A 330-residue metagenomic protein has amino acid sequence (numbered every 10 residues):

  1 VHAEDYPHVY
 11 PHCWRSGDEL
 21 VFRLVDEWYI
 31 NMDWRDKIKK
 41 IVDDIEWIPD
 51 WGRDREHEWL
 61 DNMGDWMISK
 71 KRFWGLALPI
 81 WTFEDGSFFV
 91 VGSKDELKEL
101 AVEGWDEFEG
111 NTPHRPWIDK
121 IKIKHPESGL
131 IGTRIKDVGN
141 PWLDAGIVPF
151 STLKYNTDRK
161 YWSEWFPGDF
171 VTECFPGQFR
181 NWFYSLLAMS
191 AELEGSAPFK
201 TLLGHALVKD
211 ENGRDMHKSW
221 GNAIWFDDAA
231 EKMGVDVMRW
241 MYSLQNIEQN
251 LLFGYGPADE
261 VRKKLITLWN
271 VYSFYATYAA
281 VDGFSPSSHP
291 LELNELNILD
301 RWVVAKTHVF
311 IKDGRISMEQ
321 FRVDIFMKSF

Functional and structural regions predicted by a protein language model:
V1-K94, T112-P113, W182, R214 (+5 more regions): Residue patterns forming the tRNA-binding/recognition surfaces of aminoacyl-tRNA synthetases and related DALR
R72-W74, T82-E84, V91-G92, E96-N250: Alpha-helical recognition segments enriched in aromatics with Gly/Pro capping that present substrate-recognition
L76, L202, A276-L291, K328: Short, glycine/acidic-rich hinge or "gate" loops at secondary-structure transitions that mediate conformational
G129, S288-H289, E295: Compositionally biased regions
P141, F284, N294-N297: Intrinsic disorder/low-complexity signature
